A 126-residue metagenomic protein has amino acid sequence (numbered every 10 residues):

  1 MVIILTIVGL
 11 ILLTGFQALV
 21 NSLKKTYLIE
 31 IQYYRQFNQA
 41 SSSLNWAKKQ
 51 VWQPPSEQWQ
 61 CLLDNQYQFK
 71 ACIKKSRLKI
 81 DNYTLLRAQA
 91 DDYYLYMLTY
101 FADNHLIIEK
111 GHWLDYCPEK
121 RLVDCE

Functional and structural regions predicted by a protein language model:
M1-I3, I7, Q53-E57: Charged/polar interaction segments and conserved charged motifs
I3-N38: Aliphatic-rich helix starts adjacent to a transmembrane/signal segment
G15-L19, S43-Q50: Short hydrophobic alpha-helical module
T26-Y27, Y34-N38, N45-E126: Conserved functional hotspots that engage anionic ligands or polymers and/or phospholipid headgroups
